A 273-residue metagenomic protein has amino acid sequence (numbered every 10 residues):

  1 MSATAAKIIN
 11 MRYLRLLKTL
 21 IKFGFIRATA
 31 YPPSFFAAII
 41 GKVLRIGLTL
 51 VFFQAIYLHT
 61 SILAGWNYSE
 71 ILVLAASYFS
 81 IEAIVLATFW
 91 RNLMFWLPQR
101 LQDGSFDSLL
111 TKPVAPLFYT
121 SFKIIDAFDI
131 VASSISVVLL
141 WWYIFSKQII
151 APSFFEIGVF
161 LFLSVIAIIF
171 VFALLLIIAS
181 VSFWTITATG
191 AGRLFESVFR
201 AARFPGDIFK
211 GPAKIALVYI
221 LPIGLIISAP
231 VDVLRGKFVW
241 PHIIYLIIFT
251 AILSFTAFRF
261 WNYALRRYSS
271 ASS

Functional and structural regions predicted by a protein language model:
A3-S273: Hydrophobic transmembrane alpha-helices and immediately adjacent juxtamembrane helices of multi-pass inner-membrane
